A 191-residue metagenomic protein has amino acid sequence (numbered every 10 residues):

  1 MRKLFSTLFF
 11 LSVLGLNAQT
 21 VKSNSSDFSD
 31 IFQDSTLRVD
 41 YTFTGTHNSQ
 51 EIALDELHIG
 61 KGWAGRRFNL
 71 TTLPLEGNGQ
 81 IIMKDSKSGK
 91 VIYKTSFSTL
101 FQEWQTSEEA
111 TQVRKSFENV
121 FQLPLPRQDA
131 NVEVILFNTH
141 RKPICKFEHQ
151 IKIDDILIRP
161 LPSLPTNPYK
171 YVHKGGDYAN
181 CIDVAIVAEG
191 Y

Functional and structural regions predicted by a protein language model:
M1-S25: Bacterial Sec-dependent N-terminal signal peptides
T7, I82, I135, A185-V187: Residues in well-ordered beta-strands of folded domains
L11, F43, T99, Y171-H173 (+1 more regions): Intrinsically disordered, low-complexity regions enriched in small/polar residues
A18, A130-V132, V184: Short linear motifs in intrinsically disordered/low-complexity regions
D27-N167: Beta-strand-enriched, solvent-exposed domains that form extended recognition/catalytic surfaces
I158-Y191: Fold-level signature of zinc-dependent metallopeptidase catalytic domains
